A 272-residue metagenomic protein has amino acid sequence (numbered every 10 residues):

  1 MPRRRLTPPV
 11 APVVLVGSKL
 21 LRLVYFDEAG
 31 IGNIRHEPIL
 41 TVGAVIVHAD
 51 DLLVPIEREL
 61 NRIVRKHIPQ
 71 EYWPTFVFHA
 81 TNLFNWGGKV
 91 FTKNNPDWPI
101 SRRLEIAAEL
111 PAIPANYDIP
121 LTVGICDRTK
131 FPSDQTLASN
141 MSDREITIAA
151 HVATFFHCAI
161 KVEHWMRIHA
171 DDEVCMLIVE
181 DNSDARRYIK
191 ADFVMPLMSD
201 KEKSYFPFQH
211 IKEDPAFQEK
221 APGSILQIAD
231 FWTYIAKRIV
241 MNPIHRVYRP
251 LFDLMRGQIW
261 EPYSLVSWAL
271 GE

Functional and structural regions predicted by a protein language model:
M1-E272: Phosphate-ester processing/binding pockets and catalytic centers
